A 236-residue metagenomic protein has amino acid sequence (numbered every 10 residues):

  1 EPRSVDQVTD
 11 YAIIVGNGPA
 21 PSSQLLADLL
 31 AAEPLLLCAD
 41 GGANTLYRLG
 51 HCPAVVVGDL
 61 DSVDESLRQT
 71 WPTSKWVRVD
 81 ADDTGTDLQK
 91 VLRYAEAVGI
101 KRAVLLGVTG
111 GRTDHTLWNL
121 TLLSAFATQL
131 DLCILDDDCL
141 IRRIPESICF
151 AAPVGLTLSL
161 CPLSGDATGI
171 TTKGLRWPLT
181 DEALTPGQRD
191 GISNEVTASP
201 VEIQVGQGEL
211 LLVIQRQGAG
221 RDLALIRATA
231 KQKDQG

Functional and structural regions predicted by a protein language model:
P2-P19: N-terminal nucleotide-binding beta1-loop-alpha1 segment
Y11-I13, P34-L36, A54-V55, S74-W76 (+6 more regions): Structural motif
I14-G16, D40, L106-V108, L135-D136 (+1 more regions): Short beta-strand segments
G18-P21, G42, D61, L140: Short beta->alpha connector loops
P21-Q24, T45, R221-D222: Short N-terminal binding/cap micro-motifs at the start of the first secondary-structure element
L29-A32, L37, G41-Q129: Acidic/Gly/His-enriched mid-domain segments of enzyme catalytic cores or analogous surface patches that mediate
H115, L122-P153, L158: Class I SAM-dependent methyltransferase SAM-binding "motif I" and its flanking Rossmann-like core
I144-G236: Long, charged alpha-helical interface segments
